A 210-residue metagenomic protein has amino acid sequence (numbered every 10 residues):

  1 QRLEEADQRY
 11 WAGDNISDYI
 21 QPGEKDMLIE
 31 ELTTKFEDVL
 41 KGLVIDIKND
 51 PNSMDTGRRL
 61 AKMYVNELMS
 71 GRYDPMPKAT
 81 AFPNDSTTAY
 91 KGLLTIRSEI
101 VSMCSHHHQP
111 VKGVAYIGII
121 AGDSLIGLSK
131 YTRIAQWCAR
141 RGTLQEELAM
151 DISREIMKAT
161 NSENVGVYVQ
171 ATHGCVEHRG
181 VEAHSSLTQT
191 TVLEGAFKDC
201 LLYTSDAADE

Functional and structural regions predicted by a protein language model:
R2-V114: Active-site loop/lid in soluble adenylation, ligation, and acyl-transfer enzymes
D46, M103-M150: Histidine-centered catalytic/metal-coordination loop motif
D55, R59-M63, M157, V169-R179: Beta-rich nucleic-acid/ligand-interaction surfaces
I96-S98, I120, Q170: Short His-Asn-centered micro-motif
Q136-Q170: Well-ordered alpha/beta subsegment
R179-D199: Intrinsically disordered, low-complexity linker/assembly segments
Y203-E210: Conserved small/polar residues in nucleotide/adenosyl-binding loops
